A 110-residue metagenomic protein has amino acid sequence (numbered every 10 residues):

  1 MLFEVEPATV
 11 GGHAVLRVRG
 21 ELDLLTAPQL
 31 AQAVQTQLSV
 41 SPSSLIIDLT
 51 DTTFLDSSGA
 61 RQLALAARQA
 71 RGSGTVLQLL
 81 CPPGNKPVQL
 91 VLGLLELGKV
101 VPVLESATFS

Functional and structural regions predicted by a protein language model:
M1-F54, S58, A64-S110: STAS-like cytosolic regulatory interaction modules
